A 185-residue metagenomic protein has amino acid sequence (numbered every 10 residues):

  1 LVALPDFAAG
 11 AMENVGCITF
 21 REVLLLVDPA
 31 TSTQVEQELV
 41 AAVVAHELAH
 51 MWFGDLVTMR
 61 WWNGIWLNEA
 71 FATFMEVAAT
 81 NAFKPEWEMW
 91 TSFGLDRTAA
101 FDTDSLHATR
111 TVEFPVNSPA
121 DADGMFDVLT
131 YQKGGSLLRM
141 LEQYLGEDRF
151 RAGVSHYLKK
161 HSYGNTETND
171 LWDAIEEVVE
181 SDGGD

Functional and structural regions predicted by a protein language model:
L1-D185: Hydrophobic alpha-helical and helix-loop surface patches within well-folded domains that function as non-catalytic
